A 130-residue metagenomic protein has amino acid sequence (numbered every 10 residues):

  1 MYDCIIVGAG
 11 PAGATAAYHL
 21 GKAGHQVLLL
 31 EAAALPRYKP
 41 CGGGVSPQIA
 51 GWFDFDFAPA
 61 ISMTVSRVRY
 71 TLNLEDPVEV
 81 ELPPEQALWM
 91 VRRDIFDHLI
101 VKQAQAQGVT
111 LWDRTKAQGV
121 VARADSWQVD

Functional and structural regions predicted by a protein language model:
I5, A9, Y18-C41: Glycine-rich FAD pyrophosphate-binding loop
G13-A14: N-terminal Rossmann-fold NAD(P) dinucleotide-binding loop
Y18, K22, G51, K102 (+1 more regions): Short, well-ordered alpha-helices that flank and scaffold nucleotide-derived cofactor binding pockets
L20, G42-V45, S126-W127: Short, glycine/charged-enriched secondary-structure capping and boundary segments
A34-N73: N-terminal FAD cofactor-binding segment of flavoenzymes
Y70-D130: Conserved N-terminal helical subregion
